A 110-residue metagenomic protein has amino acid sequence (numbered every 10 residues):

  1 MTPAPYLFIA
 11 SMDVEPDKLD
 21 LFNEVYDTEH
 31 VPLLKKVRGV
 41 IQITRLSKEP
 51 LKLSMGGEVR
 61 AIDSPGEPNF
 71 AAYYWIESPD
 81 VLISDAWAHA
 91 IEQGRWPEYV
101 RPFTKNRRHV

Functional and structural regions predicted by a protein language model:
M1-V110: Macromolecular interaction modules
